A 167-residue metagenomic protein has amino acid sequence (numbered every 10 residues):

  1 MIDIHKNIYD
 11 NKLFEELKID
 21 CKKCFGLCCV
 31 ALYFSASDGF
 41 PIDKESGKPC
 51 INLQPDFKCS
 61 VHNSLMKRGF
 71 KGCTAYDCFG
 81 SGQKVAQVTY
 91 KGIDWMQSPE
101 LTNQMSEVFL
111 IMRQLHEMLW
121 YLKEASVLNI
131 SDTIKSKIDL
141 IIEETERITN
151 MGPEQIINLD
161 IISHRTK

Functional and structural regions predicted by a protein language model:
M1-K167: Hydrophobic scaffolds flanking metal-cofactor catalytic centers in soluble metalloenzymes
